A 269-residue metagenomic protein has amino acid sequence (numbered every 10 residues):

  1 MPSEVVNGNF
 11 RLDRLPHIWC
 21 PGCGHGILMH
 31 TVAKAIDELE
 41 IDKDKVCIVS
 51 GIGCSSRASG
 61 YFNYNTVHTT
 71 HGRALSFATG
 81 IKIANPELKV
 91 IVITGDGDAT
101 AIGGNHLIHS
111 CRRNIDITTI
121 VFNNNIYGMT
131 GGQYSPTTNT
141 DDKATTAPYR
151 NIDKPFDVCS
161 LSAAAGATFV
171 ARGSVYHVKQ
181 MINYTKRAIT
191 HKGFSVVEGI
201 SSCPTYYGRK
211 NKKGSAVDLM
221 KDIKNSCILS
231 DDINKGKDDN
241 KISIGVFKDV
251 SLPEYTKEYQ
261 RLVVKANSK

Functional and structural regions predicted by a protein language model:
M1-V5, S201-K269: Flexible, low-complexity linker and terminal segments
P2-T70: Active-site diphosphate/adenylate-binding microenvironment
V6, S135-R187: Conserved thiamine diphosphate
L15, D42-V46, A84-V90, R112-T118 (+4 more regions): Short coil/turn connectors at secondary-structure junctions
W19-P21, V92-T94, F169-S174, V196: Short catalytic-loop micro-motif centered on adjacent basic/acidic residues
V49-G128: Thiamine diphosphate
I52-C54, N124-I126, H177, I200-Y206 (+1 more regions): Glycine-rich beta-alpha junction loops
N65-T66, S110, S135-N139, K213-A216: Short, hinge-like loop/turn segments at secondary-structure boundaries
